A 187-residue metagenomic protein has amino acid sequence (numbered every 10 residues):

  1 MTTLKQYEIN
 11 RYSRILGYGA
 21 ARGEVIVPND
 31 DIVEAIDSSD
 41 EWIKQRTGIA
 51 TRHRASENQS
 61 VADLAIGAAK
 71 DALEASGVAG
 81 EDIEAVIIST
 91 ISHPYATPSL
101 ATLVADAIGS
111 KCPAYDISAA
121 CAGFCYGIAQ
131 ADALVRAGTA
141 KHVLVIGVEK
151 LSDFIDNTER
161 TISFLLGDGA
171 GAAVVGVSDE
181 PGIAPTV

Functional and structural regions predicted by a protein language model:
T2-E57, E159-V187: Condensing-enzyme catalytic core mediating Claisen C-C bond formation in acyl metabolism
R11, P28, S39, V61-A68 (+3 more regions): General structural feature for long, well-ordered alpha-helical segments within catalytic domains of soluble enzymes
L16-G19, S89, S118, V143-E149 (+1 more regions): Short beta-strand segments
V25-V27, T97-P98, I155-D156: Short glycine-/acidic-enriched loop or helix-start segments at secondary-structure transitions that form or flank
W42-D63, T90-H142: Conserved catalytic cysteine-centered active-site region of acyl-thioester-dependent Claisen-condensing enzymes
A68-E84: Phosphate/pyrophosphate-binding loops at sites that engage ATP/ADP/AMP, CoA/4′-phosphopantetheine, polyphosphate
E84-T90: Short glycine-rich or small-residue beta-strand-to-loop segments that form or flank ligand, phosphate, metal/Fe-S
R136-A170: Flexible, glycine-rich active-site loops centered on histidine and acidic residues that chelate a metal or position
